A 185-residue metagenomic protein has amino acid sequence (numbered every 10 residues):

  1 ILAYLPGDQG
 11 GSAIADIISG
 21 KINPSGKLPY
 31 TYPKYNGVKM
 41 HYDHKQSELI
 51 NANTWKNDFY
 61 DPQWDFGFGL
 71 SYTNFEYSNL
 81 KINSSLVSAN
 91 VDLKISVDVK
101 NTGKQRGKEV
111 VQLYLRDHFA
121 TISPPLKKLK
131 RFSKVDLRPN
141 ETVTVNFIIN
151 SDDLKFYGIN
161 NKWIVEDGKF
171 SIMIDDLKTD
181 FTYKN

Functional and structural regions predicted by a protein language model:
I1-K108, Y114, P139, D167 (+1 more regions): Secreted, periplasmic, or luminal enzymes acting at the cell surface/secretory milieu
M40, V87, G107-E109, T121-S123 (+2 more regions): Short acidic, gly/pro-rich beta-turn/loop elements at beta-sheet edges and active-site/ligand-binding grooves
E76, K81, D98, R131-R138 (+2 more regions): Generic structural detector for well-ordered beta-strands
N83, K100-T102, R116, I148-D152 (+1 more regions): Solvent-exposed residues in well-ordered beta-strands and their adjoining turns, especially edge/terminal strands
D92-K94, T142-N146, K178: Intrinsic-disorder/low-complexity, polar/charged segments enriched in Ser/Thr/Lys/Arg/Asp/Glu/Gln
K104-T121, K127-L129: Short acidic, flexible loop segments centered on an aromatic residue
T121-Y157: Intrinsically disordered, low-complexity Pro/Gly/Ser/Thr-rich segments with frequent PxxP/GP/PP motifs and embedded
N150-N185: Terminal connector regions
